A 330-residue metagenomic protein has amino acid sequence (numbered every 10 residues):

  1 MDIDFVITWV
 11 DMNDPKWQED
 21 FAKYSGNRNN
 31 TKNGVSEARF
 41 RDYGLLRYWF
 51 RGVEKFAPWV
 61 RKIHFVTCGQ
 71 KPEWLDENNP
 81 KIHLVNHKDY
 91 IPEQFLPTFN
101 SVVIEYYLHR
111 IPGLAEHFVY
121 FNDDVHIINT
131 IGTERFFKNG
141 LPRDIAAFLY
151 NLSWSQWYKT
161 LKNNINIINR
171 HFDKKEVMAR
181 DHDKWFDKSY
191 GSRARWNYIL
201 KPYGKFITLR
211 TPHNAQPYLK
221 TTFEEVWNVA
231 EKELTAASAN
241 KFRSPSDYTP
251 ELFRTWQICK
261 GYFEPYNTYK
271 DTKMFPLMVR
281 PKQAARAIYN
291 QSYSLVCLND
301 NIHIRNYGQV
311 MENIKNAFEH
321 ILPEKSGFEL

Functional and structural regions predicted by a protein language model:
M1-V119, H126-L330: ER/Golgi luminal nucleotide-sugar-dependent glycosyltransferases, focusing on the catalytic module
